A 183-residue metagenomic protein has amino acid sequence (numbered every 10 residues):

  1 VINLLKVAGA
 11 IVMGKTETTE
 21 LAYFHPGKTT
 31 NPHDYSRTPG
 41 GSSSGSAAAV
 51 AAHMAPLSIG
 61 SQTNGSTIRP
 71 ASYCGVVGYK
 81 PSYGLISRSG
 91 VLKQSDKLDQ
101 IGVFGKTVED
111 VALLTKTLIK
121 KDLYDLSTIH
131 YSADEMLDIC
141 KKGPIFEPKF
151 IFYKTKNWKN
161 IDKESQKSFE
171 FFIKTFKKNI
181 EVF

Functional and structural regions predicted by a protein language model:
V1-N64, K174, N179: Gly/Ser-rich catalytic/binding loops embedded in alpha/beta enzyme cores
K6, A47-A51, C74, K80 (+3 more regions): Predominant activation on well-ordered alpha-helical scaffold segments within soluble catalytic domains
E20-A22, G65-I68, Q100, N157-I161: Flexible loop/turn segments at secondary-structure boundaries
P26-R37, V77-G90: Glycine-/small-residue-rich beta-strand-loop submotif within the FAD-binding core of flavoenzymes
S36-G41, I68, L92-Q94, C140-K142: Short Gly/Pro-enriched turn/cap motifs at secondary-structure boundaries
I68-C74: Structural signature of FAD isoalloxazine-binding scaffolds in flavoprotein oxidoreductases
K80-K167: A short helix-breaking turn/cap at a secondary-structure junction
E181-F183: Short beta-strand elements in bilobed, periplasmic/extracellular small-molecule ligand-binding domains
